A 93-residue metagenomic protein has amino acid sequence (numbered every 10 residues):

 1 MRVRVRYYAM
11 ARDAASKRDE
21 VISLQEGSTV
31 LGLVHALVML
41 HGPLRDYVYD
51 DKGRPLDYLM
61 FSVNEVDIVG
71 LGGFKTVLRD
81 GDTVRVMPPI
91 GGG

Functional and structural regions predicted by a protein language model:
M1-G92: Ubiquitin-like/PB1-type beta-grasp interaction modules and other compact soluble beta-rich domains
